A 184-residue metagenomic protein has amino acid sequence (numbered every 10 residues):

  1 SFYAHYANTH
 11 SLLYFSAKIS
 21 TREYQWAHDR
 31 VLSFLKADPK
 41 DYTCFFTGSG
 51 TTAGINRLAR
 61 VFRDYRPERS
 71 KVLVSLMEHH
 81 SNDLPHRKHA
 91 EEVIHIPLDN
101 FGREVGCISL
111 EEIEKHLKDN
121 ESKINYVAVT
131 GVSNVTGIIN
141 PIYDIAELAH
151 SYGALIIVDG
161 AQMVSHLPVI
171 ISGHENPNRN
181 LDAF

Functional and structural regions predicted by a protein language model:
S1-F184: Pyridoxal 5′-phosphate
